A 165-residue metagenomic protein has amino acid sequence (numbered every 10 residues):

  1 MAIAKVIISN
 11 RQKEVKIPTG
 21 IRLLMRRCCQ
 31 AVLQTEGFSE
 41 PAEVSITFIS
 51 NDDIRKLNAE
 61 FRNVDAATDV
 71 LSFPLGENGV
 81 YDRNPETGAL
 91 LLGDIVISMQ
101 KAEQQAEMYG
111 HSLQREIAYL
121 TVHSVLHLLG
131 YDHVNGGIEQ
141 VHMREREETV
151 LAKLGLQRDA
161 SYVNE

Functional and structural regions predicted by a protein language model:
M1-A118, L126-E165: An acidic/histidine-cluster motif and surrounding catalytic segment that typifies divalent-metal-assisted enzyme active
